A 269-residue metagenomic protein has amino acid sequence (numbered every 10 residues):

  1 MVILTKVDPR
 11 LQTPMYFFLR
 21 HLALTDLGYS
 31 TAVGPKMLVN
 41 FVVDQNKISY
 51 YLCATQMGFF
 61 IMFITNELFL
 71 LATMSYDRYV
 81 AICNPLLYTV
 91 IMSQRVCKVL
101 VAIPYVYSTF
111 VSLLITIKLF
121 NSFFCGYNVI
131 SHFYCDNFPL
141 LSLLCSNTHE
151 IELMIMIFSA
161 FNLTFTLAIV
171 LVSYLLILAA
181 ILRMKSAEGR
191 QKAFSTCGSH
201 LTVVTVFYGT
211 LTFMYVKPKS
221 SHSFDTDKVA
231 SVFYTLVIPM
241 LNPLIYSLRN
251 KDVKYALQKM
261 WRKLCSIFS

Functional and structural regions predicted by a protein language model:
M1-S269: Transmembrane helical core of 7TM receptor-like proteins
